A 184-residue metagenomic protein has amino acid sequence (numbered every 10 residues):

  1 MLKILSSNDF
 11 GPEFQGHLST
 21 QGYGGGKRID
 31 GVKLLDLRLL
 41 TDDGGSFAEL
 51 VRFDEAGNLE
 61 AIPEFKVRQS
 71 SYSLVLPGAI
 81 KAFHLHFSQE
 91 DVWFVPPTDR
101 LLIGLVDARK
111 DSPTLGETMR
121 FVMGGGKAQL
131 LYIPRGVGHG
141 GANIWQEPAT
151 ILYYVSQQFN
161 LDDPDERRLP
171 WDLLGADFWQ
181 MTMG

Functional and structural regions predicted by a protein language model:
M1-G126, I144-G184: Non-catalytic, conserved peripheral segments adjacent to functional cores
G125-I133: Short, exposed beta-strand "edge-strand" segments with a Pro/Gly-rich flavor and a Y/T-containing core
L131, H139-W145: Short beta-strand His + acidic residue motifs that chelate non-heme Fe in jelly-roll/DSBH and cupin folds
